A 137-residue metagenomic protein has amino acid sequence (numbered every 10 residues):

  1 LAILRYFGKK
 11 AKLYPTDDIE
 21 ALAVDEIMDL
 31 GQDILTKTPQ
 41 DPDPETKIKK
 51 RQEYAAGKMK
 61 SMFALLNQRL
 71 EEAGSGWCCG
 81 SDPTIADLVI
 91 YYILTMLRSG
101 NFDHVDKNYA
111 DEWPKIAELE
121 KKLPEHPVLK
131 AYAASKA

Functional and structural regions predicted by a protein language model:
L1-A64, E72-C78, D82: GST-like domain detector, emphasizing the conserved glutathione-binding G-site in the N-terminal thioredoxin-like
L13, Q68-S81, D103, H126-K136: Surface-exposed helix-capping loop/turn segments at secondary-structure junctions
V24, C78-H104, E112-A117, L123 (+1 more regions): GST superfamily/GST-like fold recognition
Q32, F63-N67, A117-E120, P124: Structural signal for well-ordered, non-membrane alpha-helices
L35-P42, M96, N101, A131: Short amphipathic alpha-helical interaction/hinge segments
E45-E53, F102-D111: Acidic, serine/threonine/proline-rich low-complexity intrinsically disordered regions
